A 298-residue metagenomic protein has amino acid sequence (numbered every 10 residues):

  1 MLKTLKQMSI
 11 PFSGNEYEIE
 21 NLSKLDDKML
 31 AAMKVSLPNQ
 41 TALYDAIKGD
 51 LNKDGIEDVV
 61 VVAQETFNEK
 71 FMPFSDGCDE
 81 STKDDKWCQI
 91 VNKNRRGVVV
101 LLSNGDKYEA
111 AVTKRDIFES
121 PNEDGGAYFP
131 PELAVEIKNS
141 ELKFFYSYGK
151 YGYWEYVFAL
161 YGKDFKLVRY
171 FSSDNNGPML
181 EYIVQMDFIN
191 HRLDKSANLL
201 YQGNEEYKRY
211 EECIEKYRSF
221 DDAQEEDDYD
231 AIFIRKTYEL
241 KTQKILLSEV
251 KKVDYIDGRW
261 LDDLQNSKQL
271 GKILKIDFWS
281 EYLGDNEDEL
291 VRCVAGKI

Functional and structural regions predicted by a protein language model:
M1-G14, G125-I298: Acidic, small-residue rich beta-repeat scaffolds with periodic aromatic anchors
M1-N39, D106-F129, L246, D262 (+1 more regions): Blade-edge motifs of beta-propeller repeat domains
L2-T4, M8-P11, N68-R115, F158-Y161: Beta-propeller blade repeat segments, especially FG-GAP/WD-type strand-to-loop junctions in 6- to 7-bladed propeller
N39-Q40, K53, V91-N92, G149: A short catalytic or substrate-binding loop motif that flags glycine-/basic-rich loops and adjacent residues that bind
T41-A46: Primarily EF-hand calcium-binding motifs
K48, E65-N68: Short beta-turn/strand-loop junction motif enriched in small, turn-promoting residues
L51-Q64, E136-Y146: Acidic/hydrophobic-patterned starts of short beta strands in beta-sheet-rich repeat architectures
V62, A111-T113, Y170: Residue-level detector of high-confidence beta-strand sites
